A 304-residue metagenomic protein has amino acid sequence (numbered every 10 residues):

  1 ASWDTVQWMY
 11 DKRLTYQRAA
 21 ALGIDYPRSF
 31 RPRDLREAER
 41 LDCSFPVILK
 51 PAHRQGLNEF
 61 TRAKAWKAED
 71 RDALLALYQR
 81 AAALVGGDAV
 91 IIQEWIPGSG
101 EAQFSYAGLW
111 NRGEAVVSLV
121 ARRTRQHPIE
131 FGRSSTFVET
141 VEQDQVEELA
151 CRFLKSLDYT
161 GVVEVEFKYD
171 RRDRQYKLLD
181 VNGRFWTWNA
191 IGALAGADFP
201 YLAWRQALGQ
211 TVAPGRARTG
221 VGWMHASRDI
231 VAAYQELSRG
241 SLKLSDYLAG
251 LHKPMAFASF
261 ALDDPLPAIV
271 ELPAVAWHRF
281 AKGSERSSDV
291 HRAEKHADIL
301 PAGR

Functional and structural regions predicted by a protein language model:
A1-R33, R54-L57: Conserved N-proximal alpha/beta basic substrate-recognition cap immediately N-terminal to, or forming the N-lobe
A19, C43-T61, A65-A68, G86-S99: ATP-grasp fold ATP-binding core
E69-I129, T140-C151, K168-K177: Phosphate-binding site of ATP-dependent enzymes
R71-D72, T140, T187-Q206: Gly/Ser/Thr-rich active-site loops/lids in small-molecule metabolic enzymes that frequently grip phosphoryl groups
I91, T160-E164, A213-R218: Flexible, glycine/charged-enriched surface loops at secondary-structure junctions
T124-P128, G132-S135, N182-A197: Glycine-rich phosphate/pyrophosphate-binding beta-alpha loops
K155-A190: Conserved metal-phosphate-binding beta-hairpin within the catalytic cores of diverse ATP-dependent phosphoryl-transfer
R205-R304: Peripheral (often C-terminal) accessory segments that flank ATP-dependent C-N-forming ligase machineries
